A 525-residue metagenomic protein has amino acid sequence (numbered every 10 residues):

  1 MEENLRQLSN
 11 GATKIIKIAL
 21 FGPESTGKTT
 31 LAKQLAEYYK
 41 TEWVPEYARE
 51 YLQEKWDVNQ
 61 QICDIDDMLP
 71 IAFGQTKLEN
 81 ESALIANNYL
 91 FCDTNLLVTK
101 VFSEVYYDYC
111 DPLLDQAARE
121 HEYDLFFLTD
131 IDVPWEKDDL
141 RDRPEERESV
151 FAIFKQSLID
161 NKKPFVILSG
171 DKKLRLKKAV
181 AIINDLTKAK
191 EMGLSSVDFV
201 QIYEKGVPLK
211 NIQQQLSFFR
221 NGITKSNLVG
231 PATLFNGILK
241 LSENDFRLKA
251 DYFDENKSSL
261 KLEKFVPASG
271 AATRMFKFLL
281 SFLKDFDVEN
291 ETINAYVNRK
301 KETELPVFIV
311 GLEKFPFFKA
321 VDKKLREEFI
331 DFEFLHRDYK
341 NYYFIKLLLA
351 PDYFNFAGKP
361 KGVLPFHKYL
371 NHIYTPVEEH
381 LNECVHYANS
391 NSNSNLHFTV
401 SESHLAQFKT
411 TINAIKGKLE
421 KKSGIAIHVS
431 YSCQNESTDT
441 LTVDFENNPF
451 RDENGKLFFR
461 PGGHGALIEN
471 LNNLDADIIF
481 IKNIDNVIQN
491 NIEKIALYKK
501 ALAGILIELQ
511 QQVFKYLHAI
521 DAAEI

Functional and structural regions predicted by a protein language model:
M1-I16: Extreme N-terminal, non-catalytic leader segments that precede Walker-type/kinase nucleotide-binding cores
E24: The conserved Walker
K28: Conserved lysine of the Walker
K33, E37-G74: Conserved substrate/cofactor phosphate-moiety recognition/catalytic segment in nucleotide-dependent phosphotransferases
V58-V101, V105-Y106: Conserved nucleotide-sensing/catalytic segment adjacent to the nucleotide-binding pocket in NTP-handling enzymes
Y106-L174, T187: A glycine- and Lys/Arg-enriched "phosphate-lid" helix/loop adjacent to the NTP-binding pocket of small-molecule kinases
A189-G237, K257: N-terminal regions that are enriched for targeting/export leaders and immediately downstream pro/stem segments
I202, L228, T233-I525: Domain-scale recognition of functional cores that engage charged ligands
